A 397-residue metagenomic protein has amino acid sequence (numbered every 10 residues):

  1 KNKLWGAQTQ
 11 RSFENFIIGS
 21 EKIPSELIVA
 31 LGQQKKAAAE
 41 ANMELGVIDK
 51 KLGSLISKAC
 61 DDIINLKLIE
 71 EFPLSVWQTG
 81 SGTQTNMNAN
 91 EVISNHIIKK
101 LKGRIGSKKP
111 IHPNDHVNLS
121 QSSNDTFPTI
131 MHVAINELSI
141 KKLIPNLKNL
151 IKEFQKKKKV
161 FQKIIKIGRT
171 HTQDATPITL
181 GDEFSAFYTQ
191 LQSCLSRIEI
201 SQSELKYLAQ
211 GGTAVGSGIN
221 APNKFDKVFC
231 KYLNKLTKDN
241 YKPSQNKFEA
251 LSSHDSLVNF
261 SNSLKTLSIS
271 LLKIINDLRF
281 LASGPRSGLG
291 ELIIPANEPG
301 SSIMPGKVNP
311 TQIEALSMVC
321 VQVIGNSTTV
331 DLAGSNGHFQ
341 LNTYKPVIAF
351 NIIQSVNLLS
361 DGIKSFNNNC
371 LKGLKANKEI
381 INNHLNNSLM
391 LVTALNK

Functional and structural regions predicted by a protein language model:
K1-K397: Conserved, well-structured ligand/cofactor-binding cores
